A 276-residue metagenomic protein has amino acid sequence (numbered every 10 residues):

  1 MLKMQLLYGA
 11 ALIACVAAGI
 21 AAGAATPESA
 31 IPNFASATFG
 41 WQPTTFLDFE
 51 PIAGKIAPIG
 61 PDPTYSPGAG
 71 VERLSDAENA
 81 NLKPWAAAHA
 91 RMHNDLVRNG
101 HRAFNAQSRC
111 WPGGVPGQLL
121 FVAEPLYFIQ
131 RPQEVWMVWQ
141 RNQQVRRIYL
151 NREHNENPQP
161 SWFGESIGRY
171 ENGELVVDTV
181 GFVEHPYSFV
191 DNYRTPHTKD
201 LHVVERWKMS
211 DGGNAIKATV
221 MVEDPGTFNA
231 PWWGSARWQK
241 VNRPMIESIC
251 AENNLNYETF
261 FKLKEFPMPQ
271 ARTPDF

Functional and structural regions predicted by a protein language model:
M1-Q5: Positively charged n-region of N-terminal signal peptides that target proteins for export
L6-Y8, C250: Intrinsically disordered, low-complexity segments enriched in glycine/proline and serine/threonine
Y8-G19: Bacterial N-terminal signal peptides
G23-F276: PEST-like low-complexity, intrinsically disordered acidic/proline/serine-rich tracts that flank trafficking/processing
